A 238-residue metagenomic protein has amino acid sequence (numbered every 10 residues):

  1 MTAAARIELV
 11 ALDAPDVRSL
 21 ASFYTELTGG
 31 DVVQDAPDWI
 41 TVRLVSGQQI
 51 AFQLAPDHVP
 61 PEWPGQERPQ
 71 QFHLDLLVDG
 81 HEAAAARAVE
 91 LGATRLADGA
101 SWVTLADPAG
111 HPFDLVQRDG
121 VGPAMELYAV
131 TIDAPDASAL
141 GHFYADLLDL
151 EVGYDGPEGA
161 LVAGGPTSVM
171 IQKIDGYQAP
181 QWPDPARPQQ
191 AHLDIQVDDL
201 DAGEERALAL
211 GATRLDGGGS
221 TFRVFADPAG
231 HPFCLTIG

Functional and structural regions predicted by a protein language model:
T2-P56, A83-A84, E90-D98, V103-T104 (+4 more regions): Core segments of cupin and vicinal oxygen chelate
I7, Q70-F72, A186-A191: Eukaryotic phosphotyrosine signaling hubs
D13, D75-L77, T131-D133, D194-Q196: Short hydrophobic/aromatic beta-strand micro-patches that form the beta-sheet surface supporting nucleotide- or nucleic
A51-A55, P61-G65, F72-V78, G99 (+1 more regions): Hydrophobic alpha-helical segments that drive targeting, anchoring, or assembly
D79, T94, H111, D198 (+1 more regions): Conserved Rossmann-like nucleotide-cofactor binding loop
G99-V121: Short, structured interface segments
Q117-I132: Solvent-exposed, charged amphipathic helical/linker segments at domain boundaries
